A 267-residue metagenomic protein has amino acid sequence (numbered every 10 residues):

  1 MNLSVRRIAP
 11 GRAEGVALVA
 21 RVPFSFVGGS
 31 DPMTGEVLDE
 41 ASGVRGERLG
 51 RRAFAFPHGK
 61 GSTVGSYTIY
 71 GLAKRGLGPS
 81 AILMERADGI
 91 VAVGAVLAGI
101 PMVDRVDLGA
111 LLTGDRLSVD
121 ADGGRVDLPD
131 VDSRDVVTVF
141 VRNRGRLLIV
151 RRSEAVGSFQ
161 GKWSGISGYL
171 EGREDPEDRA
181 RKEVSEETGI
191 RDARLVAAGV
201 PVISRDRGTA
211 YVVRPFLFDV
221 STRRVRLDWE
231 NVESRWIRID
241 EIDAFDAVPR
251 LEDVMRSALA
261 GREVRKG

Functional and structural regions predicted by a protein language model:
M1-G15, V131-T138: Extreme N-terminal tail/first-helix region
L3-P10, A17-R125: Feature captures the catalytic cores and cofactor-binding loops of soluble hydro-lyases/lyases that act on carboxylate
D115, D135-V137, G145, V213-R214 (+1 more regions): Change "...and in nucleic-acid phosphodiester-cleaving endonucleases..." to "...and in nucleic-acid processing enzymes
D130-L148, S167: Conserved N-terminal beta-strand and adjoining loop/helix that marks the start of the Nudix/MutT-like hydrolase domain
N143-G145, P201-V225, R235: Active-site-adjacent beta-strand/loop module that shapes the phosphate/pyrophosphate-binding cleft
R146-E186, I190: Conserved Nudix-box catalytic region and its N-terminal flanking loop in Nudix hydrolases and closely related
I190-V200: A short coil-to-beta-strand element that immediately follows conserved catalytic motifs
L217, R226-A258: NUDIX/MutT-family hydrolases
